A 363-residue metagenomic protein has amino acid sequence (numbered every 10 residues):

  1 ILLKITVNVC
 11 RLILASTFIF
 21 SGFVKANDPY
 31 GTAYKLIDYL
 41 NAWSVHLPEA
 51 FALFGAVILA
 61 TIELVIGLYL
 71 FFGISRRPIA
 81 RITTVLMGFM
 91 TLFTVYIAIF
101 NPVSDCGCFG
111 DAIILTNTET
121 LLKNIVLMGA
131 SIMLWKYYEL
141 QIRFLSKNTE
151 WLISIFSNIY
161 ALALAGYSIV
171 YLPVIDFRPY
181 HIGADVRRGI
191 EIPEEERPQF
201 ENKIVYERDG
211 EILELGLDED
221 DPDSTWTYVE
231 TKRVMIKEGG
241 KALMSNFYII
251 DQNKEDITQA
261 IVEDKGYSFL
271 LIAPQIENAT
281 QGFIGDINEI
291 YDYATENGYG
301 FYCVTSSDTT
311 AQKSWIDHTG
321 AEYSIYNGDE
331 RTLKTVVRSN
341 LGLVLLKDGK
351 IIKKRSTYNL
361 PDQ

Functional and structural regions predicted by a protein language model:
K4-N27, A52-F93, L134: Functionalized membrane-embedded alpha-helices
A33-E49: Perimembrane loop-to-helix junctions flanking transmembrane segments
S44-I62, T118-L122: Interfacial helix-start motif at the membrane-water boundary
F72-I79, E139-E150: Membrane-interface helix-boundary motifs at transmembrane edges
G88-Q141: Membrane-embedded alpha-helical segments of integral membrane proteins
L145-I175: Internal/C-terminal transmembrane anchor helices
A165-A260: Membrane-interface segments at or immediately adjacent to transmembrane helices that form the boundary between
T258-Q363: Solvent-exposed soluble domains appended to multi-pass membrane proteins
